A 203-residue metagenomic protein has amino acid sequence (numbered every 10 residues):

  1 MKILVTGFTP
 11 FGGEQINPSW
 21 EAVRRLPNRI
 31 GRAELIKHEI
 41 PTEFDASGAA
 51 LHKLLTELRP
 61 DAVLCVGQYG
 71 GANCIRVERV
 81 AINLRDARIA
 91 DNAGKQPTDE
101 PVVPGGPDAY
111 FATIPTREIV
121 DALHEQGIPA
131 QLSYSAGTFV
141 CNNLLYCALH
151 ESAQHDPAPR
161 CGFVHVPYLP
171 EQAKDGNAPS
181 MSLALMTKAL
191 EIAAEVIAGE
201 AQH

Functional and structural regions predicted by a protein language model:
M1-A136, L149-A158, A178-H203: N-terminal catalytic or cofactor-binding beta/alpha core of small enzyme domains
G13, C141, L169-G176: Short active-site-adjacent structural elements
G67, Q131-L144, F163-P167: Glycine-rich anion-binding loop/nest that anchors nucleotide
H124, N143, A148, P159-C161 (+1 more regions): C-terminal folded domains that constitute the principal catalytic or ligand-binding module of multi-domain proteins
